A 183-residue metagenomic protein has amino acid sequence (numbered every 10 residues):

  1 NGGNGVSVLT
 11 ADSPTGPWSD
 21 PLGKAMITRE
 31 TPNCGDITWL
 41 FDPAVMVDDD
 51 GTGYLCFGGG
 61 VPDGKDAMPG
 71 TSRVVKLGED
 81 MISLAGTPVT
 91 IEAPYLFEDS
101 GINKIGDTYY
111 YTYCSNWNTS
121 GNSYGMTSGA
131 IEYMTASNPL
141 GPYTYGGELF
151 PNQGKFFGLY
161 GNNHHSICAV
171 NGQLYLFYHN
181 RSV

Functional and structural regions predicted by a protein language model:
N1-V183: Carbohydrate-active catalytic/glycan-binding domains of CAZyme proteins, especially the secreted or lumenal ectodomains
